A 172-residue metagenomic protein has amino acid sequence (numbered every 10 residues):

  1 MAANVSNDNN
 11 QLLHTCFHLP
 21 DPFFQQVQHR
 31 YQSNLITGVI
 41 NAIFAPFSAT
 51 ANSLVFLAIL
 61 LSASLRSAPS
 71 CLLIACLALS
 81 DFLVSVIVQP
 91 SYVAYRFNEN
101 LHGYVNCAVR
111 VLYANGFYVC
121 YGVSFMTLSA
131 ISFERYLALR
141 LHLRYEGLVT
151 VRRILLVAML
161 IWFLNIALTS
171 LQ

Functional and structural regions predicted by a protein language model:
M1-L13, A75-I87, W162: Alpha-helical transmembrane segments of integral membrane proteins, especially early/N-terminal helices
M1-L54: Extracellular N-terminal segment of 7TM GPCRs
R30-P46, A68-I131, A138: Extracellular TM2-ECL1-early TM3 structural module of rhodopsin-like
P46, T50-S53, V86, M159 (+2 more regions): Generic alpha-helical transmembrane segments of integral inner-membrane proteins, especially permease/transport modules
I87-S91, A167-Q172: C-terminal TM-helix exit segments that contain a strictly Trp-centered aromatic cap at the helix terminus
V119-M159: Class A GPCR helix-loop hinge within the 7TM core
